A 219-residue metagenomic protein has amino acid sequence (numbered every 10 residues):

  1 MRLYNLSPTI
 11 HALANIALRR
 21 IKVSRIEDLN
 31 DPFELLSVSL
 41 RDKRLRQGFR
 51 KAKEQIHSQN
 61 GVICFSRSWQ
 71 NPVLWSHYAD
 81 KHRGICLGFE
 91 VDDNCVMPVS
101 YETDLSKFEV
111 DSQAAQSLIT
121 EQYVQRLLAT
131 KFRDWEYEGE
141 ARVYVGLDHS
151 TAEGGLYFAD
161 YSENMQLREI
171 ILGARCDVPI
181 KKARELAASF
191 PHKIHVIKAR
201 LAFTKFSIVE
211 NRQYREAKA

Functional and structural regions predicted by a protein language model:
M1-A219: Partner-binding and oligomerization surfaces adjacent to conserved cores of proteins that assemble macromolecular
